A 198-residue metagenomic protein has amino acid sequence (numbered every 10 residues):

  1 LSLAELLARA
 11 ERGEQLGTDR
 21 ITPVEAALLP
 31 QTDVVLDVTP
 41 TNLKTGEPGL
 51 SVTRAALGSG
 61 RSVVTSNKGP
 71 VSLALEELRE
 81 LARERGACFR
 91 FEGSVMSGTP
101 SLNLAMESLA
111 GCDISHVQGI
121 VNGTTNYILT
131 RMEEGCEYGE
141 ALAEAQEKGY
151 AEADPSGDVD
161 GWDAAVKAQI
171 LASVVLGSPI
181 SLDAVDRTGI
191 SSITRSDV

Functional and structural regions predicted by a protein language model:
L1-G58: N-terminal glycine-/serine-/threonine-rich beta1-alpha1-beta2 phosphate-ribose binding loop of Rossmann-like
P30, S51, L73, M96 (+5 more regions): Conserved active-site and cofactor/substrate-binding residues in soluble primary-metabolism enzymes
V34-D37, V64-S66, F89-G93, H116-G119: General beta-strand structural signal in soluble alpha/beta enzymes
T41-S59, S66-M106: Rossmann-fold NAD(P)-binding glycine/threonine-rich loop
L81-G86, N122-Y127, A145-Y150, P179: Acidic/polar active-site rim loop that often engages polyanionic ligands
E92-S101, A105-E133, L142: Rossmann-like dinucleotide-binding core of oxidoreductases
R131-M132, E140-V198: Substrate-binding/catalytic subdomain of NAD(P)-dependent oxidoreductase enzymes
